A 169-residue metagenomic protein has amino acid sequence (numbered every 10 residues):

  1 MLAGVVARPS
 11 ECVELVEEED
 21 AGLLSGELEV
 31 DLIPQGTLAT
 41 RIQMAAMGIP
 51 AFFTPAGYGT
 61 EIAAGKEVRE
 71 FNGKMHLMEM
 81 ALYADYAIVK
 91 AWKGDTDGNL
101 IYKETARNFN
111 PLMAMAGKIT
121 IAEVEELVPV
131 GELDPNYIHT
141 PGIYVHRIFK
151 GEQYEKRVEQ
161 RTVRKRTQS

Functional and structural regions predicted by a protein language model:
M1-S169: Conserved alpha/beta enzyme-core scaffold
